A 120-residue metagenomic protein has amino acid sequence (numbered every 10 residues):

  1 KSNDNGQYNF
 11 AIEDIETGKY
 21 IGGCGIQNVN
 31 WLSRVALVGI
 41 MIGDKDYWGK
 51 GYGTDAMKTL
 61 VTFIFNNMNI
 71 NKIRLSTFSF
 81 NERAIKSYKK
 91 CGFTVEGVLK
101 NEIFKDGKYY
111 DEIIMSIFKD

Functional and structural regions predicted by a protein language model:
K1-D46, I117-K119: GNAT-family acyltransferases
G18, G51, N81, G107: Conserved G/P- and acidic residue-centered "switch" motifs that form tight phosphate/ATP-binding loops in soluble
W31, G53, M57, K108: Short, conserved glycine- and acidic-residue-centered signature motifs in active-site or ligand-binding loops
G43, G49-F63, E82-K90: Conserved acetyl-CoA-binding loop-helix of GNAT-fold acetyltransferases
N66-S76: Conserved GNAT acetyl-CoA-binding A-motif
R74-T77, T94-Y110: Conserved catalytic-core motifs of GNAT/GCN5-like acyltransferases
Y88, F93, M115: Conserved active-site tyrosine of GNAT-family acetyltransferases
K108-D120: Terminal substrate-recognition subdomain of acyl/acetyltransferases
